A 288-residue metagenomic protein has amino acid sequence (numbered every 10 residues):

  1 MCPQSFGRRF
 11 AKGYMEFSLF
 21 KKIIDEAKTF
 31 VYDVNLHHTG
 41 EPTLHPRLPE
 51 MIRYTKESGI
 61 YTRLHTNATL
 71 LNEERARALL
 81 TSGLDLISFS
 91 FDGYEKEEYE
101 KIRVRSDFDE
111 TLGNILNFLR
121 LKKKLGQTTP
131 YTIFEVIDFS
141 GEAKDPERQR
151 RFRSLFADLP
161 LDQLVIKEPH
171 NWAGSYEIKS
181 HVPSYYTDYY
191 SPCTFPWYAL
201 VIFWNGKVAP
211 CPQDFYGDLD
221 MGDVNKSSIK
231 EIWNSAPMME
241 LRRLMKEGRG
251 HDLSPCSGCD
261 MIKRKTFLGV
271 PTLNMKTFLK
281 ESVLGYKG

Functional and structural regions predicted by a protein language model:
M1, P192-F195, G258: Short, cysteine/histidine-rich loop/knuckle motifs that typically chelate Zn2+
M1-L86, E97, K101, E110-G113 (+2 more regions): Conserved alpha-helical substructure of the radical SAM core
C2-S5, S90-D92, C211, V224: Generic beta-structure capping elements
R9-A11, L44-H45, N72, E95-E98 (+6 more regions): Short catalytic/ligand-binding loop motif for oxyanion handling, primarily in non-cytosolic enzymes, centered on
Y14, R105, D109, D223-K226: Short, conserved loop/turn and helix-capping segments at secondary-structure boundaries that abut family-defining
K28-H37, K56-H65, T81-K96, D109-S180 (+1 more regions): Conserved C-terminal portion of the radical SAM core fold that forms the substrate/S-adenosylmethionine-binding
R120-T132, R153-D188, K207-V208, Q213-F267: C-terminal accessory region of radical SAM enzymes
W172-Y190, P196, T272-G288: N-terminal [4Fe-4S]-dependent radical SAM core
